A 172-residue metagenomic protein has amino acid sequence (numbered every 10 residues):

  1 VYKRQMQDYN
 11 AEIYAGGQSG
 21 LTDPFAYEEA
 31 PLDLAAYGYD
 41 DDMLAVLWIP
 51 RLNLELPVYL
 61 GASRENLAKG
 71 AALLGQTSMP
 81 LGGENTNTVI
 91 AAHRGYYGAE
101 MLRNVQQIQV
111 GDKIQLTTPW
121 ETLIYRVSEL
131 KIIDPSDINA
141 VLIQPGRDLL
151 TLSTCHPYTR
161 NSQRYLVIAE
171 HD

Functional and structural regions predicted by a protein language model:
K3-D172: Solvent-exposed, non-transmembrane regions of membrane-associated and secreted proteins
